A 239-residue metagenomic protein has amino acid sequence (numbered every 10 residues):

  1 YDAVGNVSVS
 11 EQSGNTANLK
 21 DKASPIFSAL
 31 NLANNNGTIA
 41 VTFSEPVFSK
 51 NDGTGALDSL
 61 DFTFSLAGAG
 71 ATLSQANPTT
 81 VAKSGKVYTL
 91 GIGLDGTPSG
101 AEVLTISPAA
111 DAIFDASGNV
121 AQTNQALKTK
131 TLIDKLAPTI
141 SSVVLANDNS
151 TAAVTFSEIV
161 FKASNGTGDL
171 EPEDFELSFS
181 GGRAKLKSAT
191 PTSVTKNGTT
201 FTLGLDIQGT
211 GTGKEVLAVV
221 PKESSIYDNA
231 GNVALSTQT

Functional and structural regions predicted by a protein language model:
Y1-T239: Non-catalytic beta-sheet/beta-sandwich ligand-binding modules that flank or precede catalytic cores
